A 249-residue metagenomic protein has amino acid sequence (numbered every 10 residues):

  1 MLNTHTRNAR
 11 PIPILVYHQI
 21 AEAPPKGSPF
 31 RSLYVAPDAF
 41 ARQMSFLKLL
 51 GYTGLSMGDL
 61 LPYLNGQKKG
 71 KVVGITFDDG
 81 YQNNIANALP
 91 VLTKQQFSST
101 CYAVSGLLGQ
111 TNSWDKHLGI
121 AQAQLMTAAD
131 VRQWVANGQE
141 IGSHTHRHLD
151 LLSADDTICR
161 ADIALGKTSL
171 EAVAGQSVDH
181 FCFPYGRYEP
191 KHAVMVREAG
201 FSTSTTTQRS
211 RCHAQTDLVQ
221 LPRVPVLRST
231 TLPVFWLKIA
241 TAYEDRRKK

Functional and structural regions predicted by a protein language model:
M1-T76, N83, S153-K249: C-terminal active-site subregion of NodB/CE4 polysaccharide deacetylases
V16-Y17, T100-S105, G142-S143, T206: Non-cysteine beta-strand/loop elements that form the S-adenosyl-L-methionine
Q19-I20, E140-H148: Histidine-centered catalytic micro-motifs
K71-V73, F77-F97, L108: Acidic/aromatic-lined carbohydrate-recognition and catalytic surfaces of CAZymes acting on diverse glycans
D79-N83, L118-L125: Active-site glycine- and acidic-residue-rich loops that bind and position anionic ligands or nucleotide-like cofactors
P90-Q96, Q124-S143, R197: Acidic (Asp/Glu)-rich catalytic clusters
Q96-L118: A short, conserved beta-to-alpha structural element at the edge of catalytic cores that scaffolds binding
T111-Q122, H148-D155: Surface-exposed cleft-lining segments at the edges of enzyme active sites
